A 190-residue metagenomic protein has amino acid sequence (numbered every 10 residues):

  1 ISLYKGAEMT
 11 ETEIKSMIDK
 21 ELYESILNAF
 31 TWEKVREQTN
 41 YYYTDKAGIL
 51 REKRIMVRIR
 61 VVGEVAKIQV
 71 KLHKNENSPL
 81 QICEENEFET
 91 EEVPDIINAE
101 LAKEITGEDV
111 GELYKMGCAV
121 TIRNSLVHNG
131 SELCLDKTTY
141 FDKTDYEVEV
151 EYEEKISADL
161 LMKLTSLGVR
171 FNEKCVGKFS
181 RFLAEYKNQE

Functional and structural regions predicted by a protein language model:
Y4-E190: Phosphate-end processing signature that detects enzymes handling 5′-triphosphorylated RNA and polyphosphate
